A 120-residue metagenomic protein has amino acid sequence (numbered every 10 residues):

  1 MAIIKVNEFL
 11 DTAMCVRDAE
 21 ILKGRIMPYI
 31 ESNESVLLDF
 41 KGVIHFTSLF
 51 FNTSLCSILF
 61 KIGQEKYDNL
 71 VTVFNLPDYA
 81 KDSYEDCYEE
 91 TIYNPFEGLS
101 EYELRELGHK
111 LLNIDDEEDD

Functional and structural regions predicted by a protein language model:
M1-L37, I44, S57-D120: STAS-like cytosolic regulatory interaction modules
D18, F50-F51: Residues at alpha-helix caps and immediate loop-helix transition turns in enzyme cores, especially N- and C-cap
G42-F50: Acidic, metal-coordinating catalytic cores used for nucleic-acid/nucleotide bond scission and strand-transfer chemistry
N52-C56: N-terminal, well-ordered alpha-helical segments
